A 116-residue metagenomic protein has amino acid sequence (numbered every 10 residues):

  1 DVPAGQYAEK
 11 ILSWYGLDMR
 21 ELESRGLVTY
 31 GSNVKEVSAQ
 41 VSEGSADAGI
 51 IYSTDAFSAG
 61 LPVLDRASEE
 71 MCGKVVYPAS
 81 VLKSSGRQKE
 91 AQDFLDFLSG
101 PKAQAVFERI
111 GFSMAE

Functional and structural regions predicted by a protein language model:
D1-E116: Exported/periplasmic ABC-transporter solute-binding proteins
